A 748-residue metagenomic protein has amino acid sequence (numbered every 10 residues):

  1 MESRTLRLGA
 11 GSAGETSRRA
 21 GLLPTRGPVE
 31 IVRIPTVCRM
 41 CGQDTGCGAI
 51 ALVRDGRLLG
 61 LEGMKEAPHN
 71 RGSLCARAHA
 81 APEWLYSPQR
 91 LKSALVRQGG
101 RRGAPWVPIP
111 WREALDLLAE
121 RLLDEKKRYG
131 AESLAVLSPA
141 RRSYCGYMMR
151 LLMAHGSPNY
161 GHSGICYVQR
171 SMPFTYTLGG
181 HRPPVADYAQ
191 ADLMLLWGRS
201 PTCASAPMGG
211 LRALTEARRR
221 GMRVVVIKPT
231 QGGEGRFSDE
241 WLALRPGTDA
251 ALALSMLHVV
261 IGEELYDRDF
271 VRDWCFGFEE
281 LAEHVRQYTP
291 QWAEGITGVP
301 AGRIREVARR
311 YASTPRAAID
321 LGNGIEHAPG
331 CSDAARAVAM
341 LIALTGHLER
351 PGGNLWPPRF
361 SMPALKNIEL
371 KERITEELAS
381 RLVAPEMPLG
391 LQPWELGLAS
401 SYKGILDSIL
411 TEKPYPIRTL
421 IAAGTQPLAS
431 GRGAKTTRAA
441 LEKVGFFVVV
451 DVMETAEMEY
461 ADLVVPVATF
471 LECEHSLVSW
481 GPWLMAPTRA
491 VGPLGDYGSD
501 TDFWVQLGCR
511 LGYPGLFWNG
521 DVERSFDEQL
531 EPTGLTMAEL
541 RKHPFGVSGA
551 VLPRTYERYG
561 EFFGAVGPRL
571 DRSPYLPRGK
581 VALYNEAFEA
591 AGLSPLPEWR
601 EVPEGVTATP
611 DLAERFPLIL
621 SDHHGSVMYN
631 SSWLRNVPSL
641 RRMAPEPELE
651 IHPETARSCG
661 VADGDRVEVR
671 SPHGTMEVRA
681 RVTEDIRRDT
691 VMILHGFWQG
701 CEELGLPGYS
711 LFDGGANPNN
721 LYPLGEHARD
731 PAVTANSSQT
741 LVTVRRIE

Functional and structural regions predicted by a protein language model:
M1-E263, P300, E395, L507 (+2 more regions): N-terminal export/assembly segments and adjacent metallocofactor-ligating motifs of anaerobic energy-metabolism
R4, G9-T16, L494, D500-G549 (+3 more regions): Long, contiguous, secondary-structure-rich segments that constitute the structural scaffold of globular domains
R97-E113, E263-A301, A384, V491-A582 (+4 more regions): N-terminal leader/propeptide and maturation segments of large enzyme subunits in energy/redox metabolism and hydrolases
G100, W197-G198, F237-S238, Y288-W292 (+2 more regions): Flexible glycine/proline-enriched surface loops and loop-helix/loop-strand junctions
Y129-S133, Y266-V271, A318, E349-W356 (+1 more regions): Flexible, glycine/charged-enriched surface loops at secondary-structure junctions
G146-T215, R220-I227, E234, A250-L254 (+4 more regions): Extended redox/cofactor-interaction regions of prokaryotic respiratory oxidoreductases
V185, L471-P493, W504-Y513: Glycine/threonine-rich phosphate-binding loop and adjacent beta-strand/alpha-helix elements that clamp
M256, F276-Y402: Active-site phosphate/pyrophosphate-binding segments
